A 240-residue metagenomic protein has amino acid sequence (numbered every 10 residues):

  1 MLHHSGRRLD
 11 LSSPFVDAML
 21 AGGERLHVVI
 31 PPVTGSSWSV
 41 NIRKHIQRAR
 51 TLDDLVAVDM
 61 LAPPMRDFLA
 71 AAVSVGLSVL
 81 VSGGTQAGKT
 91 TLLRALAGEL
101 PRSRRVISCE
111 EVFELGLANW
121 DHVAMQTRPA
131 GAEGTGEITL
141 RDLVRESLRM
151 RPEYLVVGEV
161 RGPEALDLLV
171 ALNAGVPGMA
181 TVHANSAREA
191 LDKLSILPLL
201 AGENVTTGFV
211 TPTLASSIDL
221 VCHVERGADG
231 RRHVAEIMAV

Functional and structural regions predicted by a protein language model:
M1-V75: P-loop NTP-binding catalytic core
P31, R43-H45, M125-R128, I237-V240: Generic beta-structure capping elements
T34, L115-G116, D229: Short glycine/serine/proline-enriched coil/turn segments at secondary-structure junctions
S37, R50, P163, E189 (+1 more regions): Residues that form or flank phosphate/diphosphate-binding pockets in enzymes that use nucleotide phosphates
R66, G76-T85, A95-S217, H223-E225: Switch/coupling sub-region of P-loop NTPases
K89: Conserved lysine of the Walker
L92: Hydrophobic positions on the alpha1 helix immediately C-terminal to the Walker A/P-loop
A215-V240: Conserved NTP phosphate-binding and transfer environment spanning the P-loop NTPase/kinase superfamily
